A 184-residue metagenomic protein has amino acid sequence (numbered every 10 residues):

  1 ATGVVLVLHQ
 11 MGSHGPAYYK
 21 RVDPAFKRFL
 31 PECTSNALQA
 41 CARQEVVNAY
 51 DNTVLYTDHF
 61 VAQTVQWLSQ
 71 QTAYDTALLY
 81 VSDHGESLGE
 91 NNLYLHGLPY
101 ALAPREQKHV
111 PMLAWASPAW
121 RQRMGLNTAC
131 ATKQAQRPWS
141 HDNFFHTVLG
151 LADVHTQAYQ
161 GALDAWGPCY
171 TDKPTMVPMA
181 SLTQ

Functional and structural regions predicted by a protein language model:
A1-Q184: Catalytic domains that recognize anionic headgroups
